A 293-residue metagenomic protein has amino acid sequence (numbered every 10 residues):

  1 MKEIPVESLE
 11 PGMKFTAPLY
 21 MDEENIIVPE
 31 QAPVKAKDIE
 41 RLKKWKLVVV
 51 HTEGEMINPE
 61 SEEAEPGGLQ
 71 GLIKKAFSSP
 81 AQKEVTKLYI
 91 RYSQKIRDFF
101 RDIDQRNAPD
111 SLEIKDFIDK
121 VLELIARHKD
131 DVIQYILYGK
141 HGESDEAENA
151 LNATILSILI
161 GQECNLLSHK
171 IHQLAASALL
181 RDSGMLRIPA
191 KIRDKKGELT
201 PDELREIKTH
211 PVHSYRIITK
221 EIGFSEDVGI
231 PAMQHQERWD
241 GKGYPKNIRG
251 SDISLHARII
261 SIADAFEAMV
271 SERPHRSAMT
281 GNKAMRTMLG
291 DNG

Functional and structural regions predicted by a protein language model:
M1-E113: Membrane-cytosol interface segments
P66-K208, Y215-D227: Acidic/His-rich, divalent-metal-binding segments that scaffold phosphate/diphosphate chemistry
A178, I218-E221, S225-A257, H275-R276 (+1 more regions): Histidine/acidic-rich helix-loop-helix segments that form or flank divalent-metal centers in metalloenzyme catalytic
I188-P189, G241, S271: Active-site-flanking alpha-helical
H210, V270, P274, G293: Active-site neighborhoods and metal-handling regions in enzymes and metal-associated proteins
R258-S271: Conserved beta-strand-loop-short alpha-helix elements that form and flank the Mn2+/Mg2+-coordinating active site
